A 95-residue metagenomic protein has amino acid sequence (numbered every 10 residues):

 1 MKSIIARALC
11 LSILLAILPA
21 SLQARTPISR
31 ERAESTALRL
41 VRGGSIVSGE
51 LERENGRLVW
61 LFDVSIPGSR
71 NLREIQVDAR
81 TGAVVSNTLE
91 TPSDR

Functional and structural regions predicted by a protein language model:
K2-R95: Long, terminal "pre-/pro-" and other extracytoplasmic accessory regions that lie outside the mature folded/catalytic
